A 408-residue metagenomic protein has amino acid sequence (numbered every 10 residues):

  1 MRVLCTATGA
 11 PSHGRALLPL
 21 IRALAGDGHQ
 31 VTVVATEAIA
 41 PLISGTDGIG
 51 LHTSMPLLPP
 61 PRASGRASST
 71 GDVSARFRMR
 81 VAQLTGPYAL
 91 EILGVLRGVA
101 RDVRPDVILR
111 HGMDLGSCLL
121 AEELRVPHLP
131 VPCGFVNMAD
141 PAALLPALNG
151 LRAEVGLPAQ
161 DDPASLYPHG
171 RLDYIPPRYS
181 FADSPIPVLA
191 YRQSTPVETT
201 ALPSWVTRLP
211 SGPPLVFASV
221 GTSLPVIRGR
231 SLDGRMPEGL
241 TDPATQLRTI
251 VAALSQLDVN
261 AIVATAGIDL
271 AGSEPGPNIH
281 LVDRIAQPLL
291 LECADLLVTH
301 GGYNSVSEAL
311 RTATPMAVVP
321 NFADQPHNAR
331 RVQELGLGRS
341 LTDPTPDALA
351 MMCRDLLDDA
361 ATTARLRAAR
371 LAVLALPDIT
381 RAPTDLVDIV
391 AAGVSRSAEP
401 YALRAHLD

Functional and structural regions predicted by a protein language model:
M1-L119, V126-P132, L257, I262-R311 (+2 more regions): Glycosyltransferase specificity loop/lid
A16-L17, S44-G45, D183-S184, R228-S231: Short, glycine/acidic-enriched capping/hinge loops at junctions between secondary-structure elements
T36, N149-V226, A266-D269: A nucleotide-sugar donor-handling region in carbohydrate enzymes
T46, S64, P141-A143, D183-P185: Short aromatic-enriched loop/helix-cap "lid" or pocket-rim segments at secondary-structure transitions that line
A75-R78, F135-E154: Acceptor-binding helix/loop patch of EC 2.4 sugar-transfer enzymes, predominantly nucleotide-sugar-dependent
G116-L119, M138-A139, S180-A182: Short, well-ordered, mixed-charge alpha-helical segments that flank or form enzyme active sites
L145-L148, L247, Q325, P346: Amphipathic alpha-helical segments in well-structured domains
R192-L296: Donor-nucleotide binding loops and adjacent catalytic segments primarily of GT-B fold Leloir glycosyltransferases
